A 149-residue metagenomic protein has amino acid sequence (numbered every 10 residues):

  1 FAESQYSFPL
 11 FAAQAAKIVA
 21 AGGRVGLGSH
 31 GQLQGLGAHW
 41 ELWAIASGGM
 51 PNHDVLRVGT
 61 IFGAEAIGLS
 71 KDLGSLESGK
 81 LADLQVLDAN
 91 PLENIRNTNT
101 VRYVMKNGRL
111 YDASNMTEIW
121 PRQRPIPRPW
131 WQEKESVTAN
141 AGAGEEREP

Functional and structural regions predicted by a protein language model:
F1-G48, H53, S114, W120-P149: Active-site neighborhoods of metal-dependent hydrolases
H30, I45, V55, G63 (+3 more regions): Divalent metal-coordination and catalytic microenvironments
L36, P51-L56, A66-V101: Acidic, glycine-enriched loop/beta-strand segments at the rims of small-molecule binding/catalytic pockets
E93, T117-E118: Residue-level detector of alpha-helical segments with a strong bias toward transmembrane helices and their helix-loop
V104: Short aromatic-centered micro-motifs
